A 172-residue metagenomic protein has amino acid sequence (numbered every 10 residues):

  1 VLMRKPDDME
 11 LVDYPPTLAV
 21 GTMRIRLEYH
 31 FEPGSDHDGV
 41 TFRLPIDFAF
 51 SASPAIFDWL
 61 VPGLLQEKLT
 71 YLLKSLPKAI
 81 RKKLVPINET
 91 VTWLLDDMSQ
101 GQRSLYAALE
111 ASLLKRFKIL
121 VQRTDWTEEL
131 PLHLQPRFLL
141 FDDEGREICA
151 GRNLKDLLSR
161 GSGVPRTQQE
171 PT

Functional and structural regions predicted by a protein language model:
V1-T172: A positional "C-terminalness" feature that preferentially activates on distal terminal regions of long, nucleic
